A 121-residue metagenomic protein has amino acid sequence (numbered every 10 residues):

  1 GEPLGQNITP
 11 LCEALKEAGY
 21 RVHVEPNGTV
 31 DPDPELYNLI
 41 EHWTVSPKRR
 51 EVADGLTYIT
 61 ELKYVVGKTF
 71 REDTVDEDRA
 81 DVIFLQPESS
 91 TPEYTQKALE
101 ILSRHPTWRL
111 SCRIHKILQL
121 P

Functional and structural regions predicted by a protein language model:
G1: Short acidic donor-binding/metal-coordinating loop in glycosyltransferase active sites
L4-P121: Conserved AdoMet/S-adenosylmethionine-binding subsite of the radical SAM
